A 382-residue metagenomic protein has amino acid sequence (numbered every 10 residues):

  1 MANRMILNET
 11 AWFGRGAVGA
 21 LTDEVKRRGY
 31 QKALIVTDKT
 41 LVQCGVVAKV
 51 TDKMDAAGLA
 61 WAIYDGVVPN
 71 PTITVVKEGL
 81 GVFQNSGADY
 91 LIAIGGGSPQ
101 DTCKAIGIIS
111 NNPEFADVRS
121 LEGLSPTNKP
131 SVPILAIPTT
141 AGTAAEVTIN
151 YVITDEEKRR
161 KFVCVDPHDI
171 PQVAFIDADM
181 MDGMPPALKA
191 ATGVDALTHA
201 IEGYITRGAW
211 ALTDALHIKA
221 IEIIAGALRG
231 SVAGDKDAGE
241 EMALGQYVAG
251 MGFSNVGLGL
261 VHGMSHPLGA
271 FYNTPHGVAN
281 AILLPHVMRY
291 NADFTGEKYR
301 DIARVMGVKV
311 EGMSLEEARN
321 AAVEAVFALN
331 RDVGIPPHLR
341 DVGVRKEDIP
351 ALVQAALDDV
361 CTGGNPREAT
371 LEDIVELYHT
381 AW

Functional and structural regions predicted by a protein language model:
M1-R28, R367: N-terminal amphipathic/basic leader segments beginning at the initiator methionine
G19-L34, D52-A57: Glycine-rich phosphate/diphosphate-binding loops that line cofactor/substrate pockets in enzymes
V42-F115, R229-G239: N-terminal small/polar loop signature for handling phosphorylated ligands or for N-terminal nucleophile
T74-I176: Glycine/threonine-rich beta-strand-loop-alpha-helix active-site module that forms ligand/phosphate-binding
N150-V256: Carboxylate- and glycine-rich phosphate/diphosphate-binding segment that chelates Mg2+/Mn2+
F271-D348: Gly/Pro-rich interdomain helix-loop hinge
R345-W382: Short, amphipathic C-terminal "tail helix"
